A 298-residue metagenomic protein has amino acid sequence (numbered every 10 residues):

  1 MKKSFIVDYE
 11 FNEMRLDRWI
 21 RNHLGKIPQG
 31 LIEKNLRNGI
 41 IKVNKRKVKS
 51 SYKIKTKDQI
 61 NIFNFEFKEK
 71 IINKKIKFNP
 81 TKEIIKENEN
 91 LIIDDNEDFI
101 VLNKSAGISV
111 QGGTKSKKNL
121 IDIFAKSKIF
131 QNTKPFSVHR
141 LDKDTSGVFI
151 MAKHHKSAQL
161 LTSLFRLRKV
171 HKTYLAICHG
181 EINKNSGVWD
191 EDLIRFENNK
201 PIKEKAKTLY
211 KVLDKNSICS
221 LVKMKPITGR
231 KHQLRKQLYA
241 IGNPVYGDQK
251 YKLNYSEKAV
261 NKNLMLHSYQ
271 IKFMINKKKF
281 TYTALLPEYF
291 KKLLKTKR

Functional and structural regions predicted by a protein language model:
M1-R298: RNA pseudouridine synthases
